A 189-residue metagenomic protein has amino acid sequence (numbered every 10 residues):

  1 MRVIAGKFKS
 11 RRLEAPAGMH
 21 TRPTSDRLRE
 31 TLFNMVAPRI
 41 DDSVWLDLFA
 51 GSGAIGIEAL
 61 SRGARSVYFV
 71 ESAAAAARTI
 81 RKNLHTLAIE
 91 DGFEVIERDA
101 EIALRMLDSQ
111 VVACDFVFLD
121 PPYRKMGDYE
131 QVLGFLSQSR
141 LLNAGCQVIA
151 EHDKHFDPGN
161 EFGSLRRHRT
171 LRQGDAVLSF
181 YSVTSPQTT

Functional and structural regions predicted by a protein language model:
M1-T189: Class I S-adenosyl-L-methionine-dependent methyltransferase catalytic core
